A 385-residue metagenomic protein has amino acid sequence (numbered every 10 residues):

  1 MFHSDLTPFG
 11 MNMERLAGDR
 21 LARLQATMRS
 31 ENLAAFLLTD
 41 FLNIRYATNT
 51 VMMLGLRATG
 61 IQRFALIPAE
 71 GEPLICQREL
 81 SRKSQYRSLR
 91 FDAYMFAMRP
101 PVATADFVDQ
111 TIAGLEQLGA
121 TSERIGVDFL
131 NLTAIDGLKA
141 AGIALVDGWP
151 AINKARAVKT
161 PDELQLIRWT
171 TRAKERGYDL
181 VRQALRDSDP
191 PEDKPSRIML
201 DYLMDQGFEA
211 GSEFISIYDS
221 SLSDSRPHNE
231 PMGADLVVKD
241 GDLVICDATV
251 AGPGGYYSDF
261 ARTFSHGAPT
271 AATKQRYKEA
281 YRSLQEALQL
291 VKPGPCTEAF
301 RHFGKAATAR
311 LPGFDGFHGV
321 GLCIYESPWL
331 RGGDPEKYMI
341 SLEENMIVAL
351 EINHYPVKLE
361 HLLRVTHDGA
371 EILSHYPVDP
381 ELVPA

Functional and structural regions predicted by a protein language model:
M1-A385: Active-site neighborhoods and metal-handling regions in enzymes and metal-associated proteins
